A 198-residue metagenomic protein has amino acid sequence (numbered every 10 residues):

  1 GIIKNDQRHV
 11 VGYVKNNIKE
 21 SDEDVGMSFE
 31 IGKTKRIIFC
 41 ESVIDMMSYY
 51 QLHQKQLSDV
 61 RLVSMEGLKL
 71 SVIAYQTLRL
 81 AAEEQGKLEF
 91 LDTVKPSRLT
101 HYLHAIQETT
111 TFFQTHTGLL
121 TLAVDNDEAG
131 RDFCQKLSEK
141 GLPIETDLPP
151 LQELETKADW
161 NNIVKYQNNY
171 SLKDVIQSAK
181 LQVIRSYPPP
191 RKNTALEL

Functional and structural regions predicted by a protein language model:
G1-I31, K55: Basic, glycine-enriched DNA-binding surface that flanks or lies within the catalytic cores of DNA
I31-K33, S42, L57, T115: Short gly/pro-enriched beta-turn/loop segments at secondary-structure junctions
K33-I37, G118-T121: Short active-site oxyanion
K35-E41, H101: Alpha-helix N-cap/loop-to-helix boundary motif
E41-S42, N126: Helix N-cap/beta->alpha junction signal
D45: Conserved Rossmann-like nucleotide-cofactor binding loop
H53-L198: TOPRIM fold recognition
